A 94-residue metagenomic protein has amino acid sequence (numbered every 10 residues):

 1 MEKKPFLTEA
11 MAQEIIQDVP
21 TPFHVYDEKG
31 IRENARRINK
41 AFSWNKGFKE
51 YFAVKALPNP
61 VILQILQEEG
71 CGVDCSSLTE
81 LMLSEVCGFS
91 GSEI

Functional and structural regions predicted by a protein language model:
M1-I94: A charged N-terminal "starter" segment
